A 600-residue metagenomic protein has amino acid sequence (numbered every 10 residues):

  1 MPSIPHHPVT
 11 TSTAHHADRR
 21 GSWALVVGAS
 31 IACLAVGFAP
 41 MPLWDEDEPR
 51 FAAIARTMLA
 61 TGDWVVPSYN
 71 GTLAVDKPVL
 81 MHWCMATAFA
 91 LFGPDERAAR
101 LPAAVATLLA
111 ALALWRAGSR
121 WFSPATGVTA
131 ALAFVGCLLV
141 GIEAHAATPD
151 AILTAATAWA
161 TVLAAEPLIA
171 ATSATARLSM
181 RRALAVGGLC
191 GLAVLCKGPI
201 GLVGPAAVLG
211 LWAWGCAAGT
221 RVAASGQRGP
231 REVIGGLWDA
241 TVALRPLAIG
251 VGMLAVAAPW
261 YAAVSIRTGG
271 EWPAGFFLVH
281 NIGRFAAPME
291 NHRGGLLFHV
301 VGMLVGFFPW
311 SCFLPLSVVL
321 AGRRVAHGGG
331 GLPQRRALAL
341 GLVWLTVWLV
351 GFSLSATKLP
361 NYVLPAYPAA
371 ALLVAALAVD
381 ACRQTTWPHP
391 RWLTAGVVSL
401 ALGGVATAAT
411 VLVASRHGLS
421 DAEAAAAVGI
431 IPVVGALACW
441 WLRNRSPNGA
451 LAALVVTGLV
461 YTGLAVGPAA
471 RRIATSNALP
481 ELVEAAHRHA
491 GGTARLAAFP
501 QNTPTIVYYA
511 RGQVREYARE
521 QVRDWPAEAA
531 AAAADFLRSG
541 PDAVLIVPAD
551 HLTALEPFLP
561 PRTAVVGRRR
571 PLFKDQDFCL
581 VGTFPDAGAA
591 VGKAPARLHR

Functional and structural regions predicted by a protein language model:
P2, P8, H15, L184 (+5 more regions): Membrane-embedded architecture of ER/inner-membrane glycosylation machinery
P2-W387, K574-D577: Membrane-integral, polyisoprenol-dependent glycosyltransferases of the GT-C/oligosaccharyltransferase superfamily
